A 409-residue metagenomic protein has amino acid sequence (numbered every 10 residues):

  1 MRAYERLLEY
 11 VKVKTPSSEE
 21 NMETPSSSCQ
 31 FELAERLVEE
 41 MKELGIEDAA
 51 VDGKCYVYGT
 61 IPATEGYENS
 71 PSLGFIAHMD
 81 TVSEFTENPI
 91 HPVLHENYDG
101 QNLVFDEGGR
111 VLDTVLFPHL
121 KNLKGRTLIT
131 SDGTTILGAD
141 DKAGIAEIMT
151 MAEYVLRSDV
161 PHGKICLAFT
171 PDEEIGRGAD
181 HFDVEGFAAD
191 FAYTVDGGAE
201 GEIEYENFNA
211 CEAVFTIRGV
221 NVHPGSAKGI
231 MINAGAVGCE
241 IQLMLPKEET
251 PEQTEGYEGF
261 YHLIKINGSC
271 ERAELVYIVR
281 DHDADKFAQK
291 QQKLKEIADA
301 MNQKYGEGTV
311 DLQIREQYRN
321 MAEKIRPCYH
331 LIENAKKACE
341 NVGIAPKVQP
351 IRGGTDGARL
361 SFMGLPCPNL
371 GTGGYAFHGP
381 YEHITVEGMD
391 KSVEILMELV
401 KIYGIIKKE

Functional and structural regions predicted by a protein language model:
R2-S28, I129-T130, Y318, H378-G379: N-terminal capping segment at the start of a domain
M22-S70, G74-I76, D80, I90-H91: A non-catalytic alpha/beta surface segment that caps or lines the substrate-entry region of metallo-dependent hydrolase
S28, T135-A146, K228-A236, H383-D390: Short, conserved micro-motifs enriched in small and acidic residues
Y67-K164: Active-site metal-coordination/substrate-binding segment of hydrolases, especially metallo-dependent peptidases
L103, L120, R126-A139, D172-K295 (+3 more regions): Midchain, well-structured core segments that form catalytic/ion-binding scaffolds
E153-I175, E255-G256: Short helix-loop-beta-strand segments that form the rim/entrance of peptidase-like active sites
A234-E409: Metal-dependent amide/peptide-bond hydrolase catalytic core, centered on the "pita-bread" metallohydrolase fold
